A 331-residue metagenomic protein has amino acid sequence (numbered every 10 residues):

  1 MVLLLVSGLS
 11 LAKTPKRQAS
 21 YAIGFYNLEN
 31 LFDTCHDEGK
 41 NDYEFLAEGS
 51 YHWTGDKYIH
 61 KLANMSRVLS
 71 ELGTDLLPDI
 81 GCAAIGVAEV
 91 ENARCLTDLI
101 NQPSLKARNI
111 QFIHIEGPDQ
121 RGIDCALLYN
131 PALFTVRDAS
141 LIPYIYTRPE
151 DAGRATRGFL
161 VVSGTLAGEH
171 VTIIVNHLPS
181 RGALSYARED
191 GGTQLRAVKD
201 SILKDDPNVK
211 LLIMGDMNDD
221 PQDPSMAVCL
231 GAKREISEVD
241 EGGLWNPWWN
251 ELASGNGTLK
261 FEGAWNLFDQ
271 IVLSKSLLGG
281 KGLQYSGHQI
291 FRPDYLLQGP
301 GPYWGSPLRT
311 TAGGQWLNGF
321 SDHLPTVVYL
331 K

Functional and structural regions predicted by a protein language model:
L11-P103, I113-I123, T193, P300-G305 (+1 more regions): N-terminal, active-site-proximal structural segment of metallo-dependent hydrolase catalytic domains
A12-P15, D200-L211, D219-K331: Metal-dependent phosphoester-hydrolase catalytic domains
P15-I23, F32, A132-T135, R154-P179 (+1 more regions): Beta-strand-turn-beta hairpins that frame and shape the catalytic cleft of phosphate-ester-processing enzymes
Y26-E29, A88-E91, H114-P118, N130-P131 (+5 more regions): Active-site-proximal beta-strand/loop segments in catalytic clefts of secreted hydrolases
L28, A84-G86, V90-H170: Structured beta-strand-rich core segments of catalytic domains in phosphoester-bond hydrolases
D33-T34, R94-T97, R121-D124, G182-S185 (+2 more regions): Extracytoplasmic/secreted cell-surface and envelope-processing proteins
S185-P207: A long, amphipathic alpha-helix that forms part of the scaffold/cap immediately adjacent to metal-dependent active
